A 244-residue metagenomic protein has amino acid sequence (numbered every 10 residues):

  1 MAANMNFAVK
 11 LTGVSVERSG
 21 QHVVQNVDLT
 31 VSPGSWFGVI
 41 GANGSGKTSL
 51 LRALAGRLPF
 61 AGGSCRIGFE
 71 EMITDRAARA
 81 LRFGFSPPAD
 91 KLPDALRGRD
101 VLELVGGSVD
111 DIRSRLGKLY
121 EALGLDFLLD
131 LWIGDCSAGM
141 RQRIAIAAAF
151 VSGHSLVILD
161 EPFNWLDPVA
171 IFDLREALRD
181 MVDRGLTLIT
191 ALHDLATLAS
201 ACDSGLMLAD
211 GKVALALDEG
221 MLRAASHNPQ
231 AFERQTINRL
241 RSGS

Functional and structural regions predicted by a protein language model:
I40-A42: The feature captures the beta-strand-to-loop junction immediately N-terminal to the Walker
A55: Helix-to-loop junction immediately C-terminal to a conserved catalytic motif
F60-T74, R79: Conserved ABC transporter NBD signature motif
E103, R113-L128: Conserved ABC ATPase "signature" region
V157-E161: Catalytic Walker B motif of ABC-type/P-loop ATPase nucleotide-binding domains
L192-H193: H-loop/switch region of ABC-family ATPase nucleotide-binding domains
